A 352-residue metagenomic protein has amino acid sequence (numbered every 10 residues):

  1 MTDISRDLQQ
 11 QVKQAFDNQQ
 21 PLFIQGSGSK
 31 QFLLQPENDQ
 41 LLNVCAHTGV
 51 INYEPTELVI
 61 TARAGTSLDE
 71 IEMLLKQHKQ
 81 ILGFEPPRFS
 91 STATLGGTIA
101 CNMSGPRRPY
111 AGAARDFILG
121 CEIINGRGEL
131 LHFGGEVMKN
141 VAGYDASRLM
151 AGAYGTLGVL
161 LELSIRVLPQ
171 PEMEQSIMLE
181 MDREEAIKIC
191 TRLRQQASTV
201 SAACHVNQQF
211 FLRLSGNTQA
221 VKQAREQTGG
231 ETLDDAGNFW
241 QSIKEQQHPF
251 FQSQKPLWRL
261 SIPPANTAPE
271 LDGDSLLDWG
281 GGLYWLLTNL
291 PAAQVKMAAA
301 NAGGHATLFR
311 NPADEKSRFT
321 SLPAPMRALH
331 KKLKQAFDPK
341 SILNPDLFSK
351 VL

Functional and structural regions predicted by a protein language model:
M1-I24, V44-S90, I99, M103-G134 (+1 more regions): N-terminal glycine-rich flavin-associated loop
M1-S29, N301-S321: N-terminal accessory segments
F23-I24, S201-V206, S275-W279, L308: Short beta-strand
Q35-E37, S90, E231-L352: Conserved glycine-rich FAD pyrophosphate-binding loop
F84, S91-A203, F210: FAD-binding subdomain of flavoenzyme oxidoreductases
D182-E185, L214-V221, P263-N266, T288-A293: Helix N-cap motif at beta-to-alpha junctions
S201-K255: Oxyanion-binding "anion nests"
